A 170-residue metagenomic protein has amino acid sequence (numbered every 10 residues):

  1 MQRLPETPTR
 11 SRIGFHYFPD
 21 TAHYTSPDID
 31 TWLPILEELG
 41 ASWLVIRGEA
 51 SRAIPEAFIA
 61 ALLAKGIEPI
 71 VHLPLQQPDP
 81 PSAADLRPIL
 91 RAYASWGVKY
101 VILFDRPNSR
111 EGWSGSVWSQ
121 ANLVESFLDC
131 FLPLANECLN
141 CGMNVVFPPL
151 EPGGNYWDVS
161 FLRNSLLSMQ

Functional and structural regions predicted by a protein language model:
M1-S51, E68: Boundary/entry segment of secreted carbohydrate-active catalytic domains
R12-Y17, S42-R47, E68-L73, K99-S109 (+1 more regions): Structural recognition of the beta-strand scaffold that forms the well-ordered cores of secreted hydrolase catalytic
F18-E38, P80-A94, S160-S165: Short, acidic/polar
D20-A22, S51, Q76, N108 (+1 more regions): Residue-level marker for beta-strand->alpha-helix junctions and adjacent short loops that shape enzyme
L39-G40, K65-G66, W96-G97, C141: Short, structured coil segments at secondary-structure junctions
A53-R91, N122-Q170: Noncatalytic carbohydrate-binding groove/subsite architecture in carbohydrate-active enzymes
R106-A121, S126-F127: Outer-membrane beta-barrel translocator/channel fold
